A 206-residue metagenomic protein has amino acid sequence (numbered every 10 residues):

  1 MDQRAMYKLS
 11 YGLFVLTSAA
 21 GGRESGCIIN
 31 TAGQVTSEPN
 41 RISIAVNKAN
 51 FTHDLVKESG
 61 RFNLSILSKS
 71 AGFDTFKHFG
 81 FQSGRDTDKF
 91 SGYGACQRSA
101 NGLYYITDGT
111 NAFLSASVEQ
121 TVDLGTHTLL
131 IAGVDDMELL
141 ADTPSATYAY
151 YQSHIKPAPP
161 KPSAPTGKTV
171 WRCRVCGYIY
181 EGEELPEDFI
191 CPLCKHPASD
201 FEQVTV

Functional and structural regions predicted by a protein language model:
M1-V175, Y180, S199, V206: Basic, polyanion-binding surface patches
G182-I190: Short linker/helix segments within small regulatory modules
P186, F201-V204: Generic macromolecular interface patches on structured domains
L193-D200: Iron-sulfur cluster-binding cysteine motifs and their immediate structural context in ferredoxin-like electron-transfer
